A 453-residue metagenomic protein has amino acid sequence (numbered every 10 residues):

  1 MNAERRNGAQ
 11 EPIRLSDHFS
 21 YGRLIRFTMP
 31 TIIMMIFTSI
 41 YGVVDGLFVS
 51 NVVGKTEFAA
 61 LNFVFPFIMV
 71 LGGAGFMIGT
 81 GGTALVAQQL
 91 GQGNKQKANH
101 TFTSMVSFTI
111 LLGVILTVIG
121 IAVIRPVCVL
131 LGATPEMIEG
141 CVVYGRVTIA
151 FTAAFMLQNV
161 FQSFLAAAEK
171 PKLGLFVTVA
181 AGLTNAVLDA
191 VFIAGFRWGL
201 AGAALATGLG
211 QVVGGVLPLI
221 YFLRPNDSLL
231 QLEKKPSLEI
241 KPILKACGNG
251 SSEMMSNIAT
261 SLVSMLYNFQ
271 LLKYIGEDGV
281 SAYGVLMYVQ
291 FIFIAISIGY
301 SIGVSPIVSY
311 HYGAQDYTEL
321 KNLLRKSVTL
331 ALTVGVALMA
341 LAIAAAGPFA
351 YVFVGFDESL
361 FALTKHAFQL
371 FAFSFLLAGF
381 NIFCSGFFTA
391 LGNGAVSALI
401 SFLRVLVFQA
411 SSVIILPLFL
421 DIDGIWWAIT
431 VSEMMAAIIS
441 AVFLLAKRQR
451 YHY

Functional and structural regions predicted by a protein language model:
M1-T28, V86-A153, G195-S251, V308-S374 (+1 more regions): Short alpha-helical transmembrane segments in multi-pass integral membrane proteins
S16-V52, P66-G81, L85, Q89 (+5 more regions): N-terminal transmembrane alpha-helices
R26-D45, V147, Q158, A181 (+5 more regions): Transmembrane helical elements of multi-pass membrane transporters/channels
T31, M35, L47, A84 (+15 more regions): Transmembrane alpha-helix boundary and packing residues in multipass membrane permease domains and related
F37, Y41, L71-G75, I115 (+13 more regions): Residue-level hotspots within pore-lining transmembrane alpha-helices of multi-pass secondary transporters
I40-F58, C128-P135, V191-W198, M254 (+5 more regions): Helix-terminus/linker motif at the lipid-water interface of multi-pass membrane proteins
F58-V118, F155-G174, A282-A346, A378-I400: Small-residue-rich hydrophobic transmembrane alpha-helices
G79, V147-A166, G174-N185, A203-P218 (+5 more regions): Short runs within selected transmembrane alpha-helices of multi-pass transporters and secretion channels
